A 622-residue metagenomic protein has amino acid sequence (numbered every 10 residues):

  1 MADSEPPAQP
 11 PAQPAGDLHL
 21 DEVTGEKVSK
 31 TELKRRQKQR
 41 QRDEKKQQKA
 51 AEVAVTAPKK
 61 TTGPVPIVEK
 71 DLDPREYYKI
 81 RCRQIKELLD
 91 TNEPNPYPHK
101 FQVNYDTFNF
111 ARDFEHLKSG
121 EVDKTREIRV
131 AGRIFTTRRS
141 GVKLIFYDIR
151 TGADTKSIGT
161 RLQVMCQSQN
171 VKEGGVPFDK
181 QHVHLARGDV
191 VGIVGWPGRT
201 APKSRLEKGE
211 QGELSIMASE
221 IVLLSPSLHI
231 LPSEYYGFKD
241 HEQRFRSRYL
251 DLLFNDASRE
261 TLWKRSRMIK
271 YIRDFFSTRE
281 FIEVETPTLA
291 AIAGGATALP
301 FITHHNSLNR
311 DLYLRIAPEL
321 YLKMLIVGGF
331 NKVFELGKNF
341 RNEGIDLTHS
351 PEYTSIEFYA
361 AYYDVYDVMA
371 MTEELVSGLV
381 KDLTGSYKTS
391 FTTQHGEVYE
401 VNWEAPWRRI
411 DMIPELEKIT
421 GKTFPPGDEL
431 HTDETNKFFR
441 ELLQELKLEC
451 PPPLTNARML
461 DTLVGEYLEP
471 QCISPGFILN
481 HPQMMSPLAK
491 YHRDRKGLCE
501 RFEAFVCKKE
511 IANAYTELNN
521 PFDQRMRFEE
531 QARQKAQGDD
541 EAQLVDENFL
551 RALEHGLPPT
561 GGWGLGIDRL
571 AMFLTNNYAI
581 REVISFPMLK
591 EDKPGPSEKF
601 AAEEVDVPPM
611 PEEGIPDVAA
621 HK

Functional and structural regions predicted by a protein language model:
M1-K622: Class II aminoacyl-tRNA synthetase catalytic cores and aaRS-like
